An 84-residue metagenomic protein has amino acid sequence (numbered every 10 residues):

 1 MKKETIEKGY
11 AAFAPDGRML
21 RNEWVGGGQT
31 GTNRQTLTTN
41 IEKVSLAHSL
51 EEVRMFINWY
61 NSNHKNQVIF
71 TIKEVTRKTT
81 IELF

Functional and structural regions predicted by a protein language model:
M1, G31-R34, M55-S62: Intrinsically disordered, low-complexity boundary segments flanking structured domains
M1-T5, L83-F84: Short, Lys/Arg-enriched, disordered terminal segments
K3-E42: Short aromatic-glycine-(Arg/Gly/Cys) micro-motifs in beta-strand/loop hairpins
I41-F84: Short, mixed-charge low-complexity intrinsically disordered segments
